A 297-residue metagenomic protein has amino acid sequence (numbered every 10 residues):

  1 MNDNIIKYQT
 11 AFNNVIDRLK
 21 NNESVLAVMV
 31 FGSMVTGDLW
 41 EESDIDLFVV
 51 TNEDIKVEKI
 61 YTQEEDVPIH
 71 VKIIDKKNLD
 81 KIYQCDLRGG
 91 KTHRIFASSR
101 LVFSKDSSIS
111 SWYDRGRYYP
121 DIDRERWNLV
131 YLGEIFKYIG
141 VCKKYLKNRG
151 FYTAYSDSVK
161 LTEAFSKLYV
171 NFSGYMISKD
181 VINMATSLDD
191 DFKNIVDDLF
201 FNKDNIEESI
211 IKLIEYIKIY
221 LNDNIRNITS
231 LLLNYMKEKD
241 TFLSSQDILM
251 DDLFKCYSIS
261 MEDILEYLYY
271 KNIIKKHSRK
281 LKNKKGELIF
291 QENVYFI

Functional and structural regions predicted by a protein language model:
M1-K20, T36-E41, N52-S230, N234-F242 (+1 more regions): Catalytic core of pol beta-like nucleotidyltransferases
V25-M34: Short gly/ser-rich loop at a beta-strand->alpha-helix junction or flexible surface loop bordering the NTP-binding
F48-V50: Short hydrophobic/aromatic beta-strand micro-patches that form the beta-sheet surface supporting nucleotide- or nucleic
